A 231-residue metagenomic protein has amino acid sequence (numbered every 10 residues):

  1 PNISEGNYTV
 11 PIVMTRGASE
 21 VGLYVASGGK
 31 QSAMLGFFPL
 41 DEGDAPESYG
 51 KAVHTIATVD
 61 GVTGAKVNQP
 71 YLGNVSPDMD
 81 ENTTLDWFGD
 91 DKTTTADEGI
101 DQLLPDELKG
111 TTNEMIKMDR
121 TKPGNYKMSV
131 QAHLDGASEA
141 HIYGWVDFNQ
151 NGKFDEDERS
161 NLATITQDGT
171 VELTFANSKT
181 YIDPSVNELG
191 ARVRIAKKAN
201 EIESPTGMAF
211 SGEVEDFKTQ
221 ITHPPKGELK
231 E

Functional and structural regions predicted by a protein language model:
P1-K226: A broad "non-catalytic interaction surface" signal
L229-K230: Surface-exposed, proline-enriched loop/turn segments that connect beta strands in immunoglobulin-like
